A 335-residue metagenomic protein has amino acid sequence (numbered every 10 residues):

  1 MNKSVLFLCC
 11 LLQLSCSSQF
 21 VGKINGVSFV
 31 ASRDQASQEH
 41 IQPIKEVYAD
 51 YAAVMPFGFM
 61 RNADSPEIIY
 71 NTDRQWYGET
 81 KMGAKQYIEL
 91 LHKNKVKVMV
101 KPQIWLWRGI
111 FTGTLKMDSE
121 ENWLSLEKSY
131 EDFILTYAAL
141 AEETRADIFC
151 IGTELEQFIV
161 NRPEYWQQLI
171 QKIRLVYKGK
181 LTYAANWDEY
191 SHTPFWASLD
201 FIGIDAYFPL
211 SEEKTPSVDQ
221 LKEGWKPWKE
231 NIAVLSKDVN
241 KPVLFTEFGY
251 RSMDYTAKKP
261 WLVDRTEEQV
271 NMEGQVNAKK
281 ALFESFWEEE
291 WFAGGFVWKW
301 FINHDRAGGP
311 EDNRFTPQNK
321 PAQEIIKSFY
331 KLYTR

Functional and structural regions predicted by a protein language model:
L8-G22: Bacterial Sec-dependent signal peptides at the C-terminal "C-region" and cleavage site
S18-E46: Boundary/entry segment of secreted carbohydrate-active catalytic domains
S28-A31, E67-K81, S119-S129, G152-V160 (+2 more regions): The substrate-binding groove and active-site-proximal loops of carbohydrate-active enzymes, especially glycoside
Q35-H40, D132-Y137, A185-P194, W228-I232 (+1 more regions): Alpha-helical scaffolding within the catalytic cores of extracellular/periplasmic polymer-degrading hydrolases
D50-P66, K81-I159, Y255, W300-N303: Substrate-binding cleft and catalytic face of glycoside hydrolase catalytic domains, especially the flexible beta-alpha
T80-M82, Q86, N94, K101 (+7 more regions): Glycoside hydrolase catalytic-domain groove-lining segments
K101-Q103, C150-E154, F158, Q167-S191 (+2 more regions): Aromatic-lined carbohydrate-recognition surfaces of secreted/lumenal glycan-active proteins
P260, V276-K279, S285, E289-R335: Aromatic-rich peripheral "rim/lid" segments of glycoside hydrolase catalytic domains that contact and position glycan
